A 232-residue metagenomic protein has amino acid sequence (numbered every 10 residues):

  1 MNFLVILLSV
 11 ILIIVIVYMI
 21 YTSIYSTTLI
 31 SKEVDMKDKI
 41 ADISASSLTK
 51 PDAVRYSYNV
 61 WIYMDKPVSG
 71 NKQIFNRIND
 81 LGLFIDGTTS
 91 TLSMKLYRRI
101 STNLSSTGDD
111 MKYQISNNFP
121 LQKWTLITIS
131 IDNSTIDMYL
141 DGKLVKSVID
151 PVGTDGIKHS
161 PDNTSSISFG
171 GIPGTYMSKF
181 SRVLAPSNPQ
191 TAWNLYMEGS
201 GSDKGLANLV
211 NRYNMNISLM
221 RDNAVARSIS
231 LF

Functional and structural regions predicted by a protein language model:
M1-F232: Extracellular glycan-associated modules
